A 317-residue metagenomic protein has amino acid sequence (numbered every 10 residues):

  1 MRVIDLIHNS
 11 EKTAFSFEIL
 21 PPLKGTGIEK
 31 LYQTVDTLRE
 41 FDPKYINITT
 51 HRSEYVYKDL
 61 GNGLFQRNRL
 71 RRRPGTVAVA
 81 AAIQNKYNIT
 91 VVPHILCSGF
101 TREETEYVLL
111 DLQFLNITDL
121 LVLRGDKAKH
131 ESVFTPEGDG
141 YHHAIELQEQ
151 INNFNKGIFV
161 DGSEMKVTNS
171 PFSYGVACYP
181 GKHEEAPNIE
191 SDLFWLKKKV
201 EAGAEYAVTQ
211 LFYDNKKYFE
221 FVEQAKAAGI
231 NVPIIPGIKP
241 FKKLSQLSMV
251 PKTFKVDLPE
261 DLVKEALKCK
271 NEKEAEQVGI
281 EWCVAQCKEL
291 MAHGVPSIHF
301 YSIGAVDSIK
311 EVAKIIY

Functional and structural regions predicted by a protein language model:
M1-I48: Conserved N-terminal beta1-alpha1 strand-loop-helix module at the mouth
E18, I46, L112, K199 (+3 more regions): Conserved, mostly hydrophobic/aromatic
T26-R39, R102-L109, P187-K198, G279-E289: Short, acidic/polar
F41-P74, A128-G138, A204-E220, I303-A305: Glycine-rich, proline-tolerant flexible connector loops at the mouths of alpha/beta enzymes
T101-F114, S191-W195, E220-E223, K243-M249 (+1 more regions): Catalytic cores of alpha/beta
R102-E149: Flexible, glycine-rich active-site loops centered on histidine and acidic residues that chelate a metal or position
G125, G138-P171, V176-A186, D192 (+4 more regions): Active-site pocket-lining/capping segments in soluble small-molecule metabolic enzymes
